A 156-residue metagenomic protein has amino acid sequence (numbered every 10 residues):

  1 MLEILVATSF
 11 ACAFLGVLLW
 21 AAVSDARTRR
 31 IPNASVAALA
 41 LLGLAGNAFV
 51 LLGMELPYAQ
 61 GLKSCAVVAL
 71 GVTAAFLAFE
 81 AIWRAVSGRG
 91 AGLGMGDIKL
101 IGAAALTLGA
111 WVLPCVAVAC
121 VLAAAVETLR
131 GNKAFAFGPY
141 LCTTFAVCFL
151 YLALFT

Functional and structural regions predicted by a protein language model:
M1-T156: A membrane-topology feature that recognizes alpha-helical transmembrane segments and their immediate juxtamembrane
